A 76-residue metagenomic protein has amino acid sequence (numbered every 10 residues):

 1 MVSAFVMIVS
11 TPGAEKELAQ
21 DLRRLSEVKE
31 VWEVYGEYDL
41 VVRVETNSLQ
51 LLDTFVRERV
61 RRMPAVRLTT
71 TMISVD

Functional and structural regions predicted by a protein language model:
M1-D76: A compositional/biophysical signature of low hydrophobicity enriched in polar/charged and small residues
